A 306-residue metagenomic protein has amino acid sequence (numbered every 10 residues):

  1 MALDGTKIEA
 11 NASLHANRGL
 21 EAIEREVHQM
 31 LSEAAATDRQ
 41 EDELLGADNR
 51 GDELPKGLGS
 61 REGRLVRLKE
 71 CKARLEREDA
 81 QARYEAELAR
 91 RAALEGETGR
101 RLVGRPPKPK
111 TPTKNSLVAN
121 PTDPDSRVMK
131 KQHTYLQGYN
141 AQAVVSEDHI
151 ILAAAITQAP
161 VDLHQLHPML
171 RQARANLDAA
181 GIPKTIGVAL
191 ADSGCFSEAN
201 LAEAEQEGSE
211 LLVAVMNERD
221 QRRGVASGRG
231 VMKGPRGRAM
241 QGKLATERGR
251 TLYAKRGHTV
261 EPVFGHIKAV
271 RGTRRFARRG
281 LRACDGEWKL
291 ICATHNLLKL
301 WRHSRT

Functional and structural regions predicted by a protein language model:
M1-T306: Anion-binding and metal-coordination hotspots
